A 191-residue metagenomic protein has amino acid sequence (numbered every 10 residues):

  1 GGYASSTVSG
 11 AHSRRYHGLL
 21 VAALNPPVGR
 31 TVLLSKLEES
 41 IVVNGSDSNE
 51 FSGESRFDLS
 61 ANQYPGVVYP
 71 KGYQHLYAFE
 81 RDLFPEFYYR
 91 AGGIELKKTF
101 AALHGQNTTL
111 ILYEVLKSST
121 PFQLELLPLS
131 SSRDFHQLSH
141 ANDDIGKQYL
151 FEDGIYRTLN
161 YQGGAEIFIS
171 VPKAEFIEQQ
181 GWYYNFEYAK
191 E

Functional and structural regions predicted by a protein language model:
G1-E191: Terminal accessory carbohydrate-recognition/targeting modules of carbohydrate-active enzymes
